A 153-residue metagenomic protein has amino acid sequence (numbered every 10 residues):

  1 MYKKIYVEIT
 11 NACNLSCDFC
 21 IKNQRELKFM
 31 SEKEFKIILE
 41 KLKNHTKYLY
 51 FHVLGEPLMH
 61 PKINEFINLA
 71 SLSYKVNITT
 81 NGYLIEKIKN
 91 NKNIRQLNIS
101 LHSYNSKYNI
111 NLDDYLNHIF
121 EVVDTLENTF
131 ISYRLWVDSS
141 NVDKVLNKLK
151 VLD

Functional and structural regions predicted by a protein language model:
M1-Q96, Y108-N111, L152: Conserved alpha-helical substructure of the radical SAM core
N23-Q24, L101-S103: Short, histidine-centered active-site or binding-site loop motifs used for metal coordination, general acid-base
N44-H52, S73-N77, N93-L101, I110-D153: Conserved C-terminal portion of the radical SAM core fold that forms the substrate/S-adenosylmethionine-binding
